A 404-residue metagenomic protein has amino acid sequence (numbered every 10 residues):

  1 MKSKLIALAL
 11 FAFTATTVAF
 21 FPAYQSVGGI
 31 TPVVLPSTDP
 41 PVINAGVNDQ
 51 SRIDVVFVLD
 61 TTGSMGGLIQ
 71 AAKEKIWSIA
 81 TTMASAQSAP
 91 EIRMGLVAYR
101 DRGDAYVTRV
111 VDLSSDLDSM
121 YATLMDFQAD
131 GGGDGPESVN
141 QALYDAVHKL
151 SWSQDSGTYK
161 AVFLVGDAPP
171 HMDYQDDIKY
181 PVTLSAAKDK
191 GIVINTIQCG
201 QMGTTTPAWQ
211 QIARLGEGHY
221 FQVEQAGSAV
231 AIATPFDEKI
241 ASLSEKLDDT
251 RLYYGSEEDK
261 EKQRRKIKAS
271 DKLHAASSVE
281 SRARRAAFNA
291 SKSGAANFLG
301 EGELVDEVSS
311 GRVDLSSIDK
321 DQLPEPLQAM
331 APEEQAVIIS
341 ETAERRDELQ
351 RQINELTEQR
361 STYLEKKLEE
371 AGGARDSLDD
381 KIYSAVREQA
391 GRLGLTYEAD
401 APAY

Functional and structural regions predicted by a protein language model:
K2-A7, F11, A19-D237, S310-K320 (+5 more regions): Divalent cation-coordinating acidic motifs and surrounding scaffolds that mediate Ca2+/Mg2+/Mn2+/Zn2+-dependent binding
Q210-L315: A post-motif C-terminal structural segment
Q322-L323, E334: A general alpha-helix detector
A336-S340: Short hydrophobic alpha-helical segments that form membrane-spanning helices or hydrophobic packing faces of helical
